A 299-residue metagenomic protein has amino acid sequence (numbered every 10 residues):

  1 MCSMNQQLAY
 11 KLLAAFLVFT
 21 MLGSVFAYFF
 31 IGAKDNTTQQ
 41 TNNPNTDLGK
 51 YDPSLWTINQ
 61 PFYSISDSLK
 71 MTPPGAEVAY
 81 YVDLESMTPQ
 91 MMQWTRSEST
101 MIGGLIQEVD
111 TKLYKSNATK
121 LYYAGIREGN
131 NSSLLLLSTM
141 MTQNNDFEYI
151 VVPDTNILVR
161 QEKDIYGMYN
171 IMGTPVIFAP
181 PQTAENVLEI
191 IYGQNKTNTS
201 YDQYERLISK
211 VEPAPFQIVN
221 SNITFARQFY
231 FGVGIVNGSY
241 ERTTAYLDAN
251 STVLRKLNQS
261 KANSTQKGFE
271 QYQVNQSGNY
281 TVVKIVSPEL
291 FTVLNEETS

Functional and structural regions predicted by a protein language model:
M1-P53, N59, V176: Secretory targeting signatures
A15-L22, L134-L136, R242-A245, T252: Short secondary-structure boundary segments
F16-F19, F26-F30, F62, F147 (+6 more regions): Phenylalanine-focused residue identity feature
F26, E85, P181: Residue-level marker of positions within ordered structural domains that often coincide with functionally constrained
F30-L134, M141-E148, P153, Q203-Q217 (+1 more regions): Structural boundary/hinge residues at secondary-structure and domain interfaces
Q39-L48, A214-S299: Leucine-rich, highly hydrophobic segment in Treponema pallidum outer-membrane-associated proteins
I58-L69, A79-V82, M101-L113, D154-A249 (+1 more regions): An internal, short helix-loop-strand segment that often contains or flanks glycine-aspartate motifs
N145-Y166, Q259-V274: A cross-kingdom feature marking solvent-exposed beta-strand/loop segments within repeated, beta-rich binding/scaffold
